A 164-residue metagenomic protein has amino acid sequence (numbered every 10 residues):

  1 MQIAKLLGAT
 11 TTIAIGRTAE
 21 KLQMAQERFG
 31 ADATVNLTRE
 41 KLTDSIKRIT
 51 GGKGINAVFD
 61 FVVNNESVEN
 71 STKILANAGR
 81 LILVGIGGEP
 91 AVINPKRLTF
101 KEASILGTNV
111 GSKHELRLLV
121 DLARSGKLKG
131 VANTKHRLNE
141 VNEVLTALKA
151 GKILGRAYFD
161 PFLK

Functional and structural regions predicted by a protein language model:
M1-E40: Mid-domain Rossmann-like dinucleotide-binding core that forms the NAD(H)/NADP(H) cofactor-binding site
A31, G54-I55, V141: Local beta-strand N-terminus motif with an aromatic residue
K41-G52: Short amphipathic alpha-helix with an adjacent loop that forms part of the alpha/beta core around
T50, V62, I74-A76: A generic alpha-to-beta junction signature in SAM-dependent methyltransferases
N56-F59, I82: N-terminal Rossmann-like NAD(P) cofactor-binding module of classical short-chain dehydrogenase/reductase
E69-N70, N77, K113-K164: C-terminal hydrophobic helical "lid"/dimerization subdomain of Rossmann-like NAD(P)H-dependent oxidoreductases
L75-P90, S104-T108: ADP-ribose/adenylate-binding Rossmann-like module
G85-K101, K113-V120: Rossmann-fold NAD(P)-binding glycine/threonine-rich loop
